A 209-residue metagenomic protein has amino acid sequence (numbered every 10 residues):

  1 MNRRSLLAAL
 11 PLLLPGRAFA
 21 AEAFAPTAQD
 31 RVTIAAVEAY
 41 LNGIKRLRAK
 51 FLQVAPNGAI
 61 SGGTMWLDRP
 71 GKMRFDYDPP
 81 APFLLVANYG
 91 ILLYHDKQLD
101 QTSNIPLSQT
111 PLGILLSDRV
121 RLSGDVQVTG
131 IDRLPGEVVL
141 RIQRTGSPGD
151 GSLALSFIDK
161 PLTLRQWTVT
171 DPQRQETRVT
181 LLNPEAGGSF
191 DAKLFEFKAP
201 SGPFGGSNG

Functional and structural regions predicted by a protein language model:
M1-L14: N-terminal secretory signal peptides and thylakoid transit peptides that target proteins across membranes
A18-A25: Boundary at the C-terminal end of the N-terminal hydrophobic targeting segment
A39-P56: A short, Trp-centered hydrophobic/proline-enriched beta-strand micro-motif
I44-R46, I60-G62, D68-P70, P80 (+5 more regions): Extracytoplasmic
F51, M73-Y77, L92-H95, L140 (+1 more regions): Short hydrophobic/aromatic-rich beta-strand segments that constitute the beta-sheet cores of beta-sandwich/beta-barrel
T64-I114, T177-R178, N183: An acidic-aromatic
K97-I142: Surface-exposed, polar helix/loop patches in the mature regions of secreted/periplasmic/lumenal proteins that form
S123-G209: Gly/Pro-enriched, hydrophobic low-complexity segments that function as extracytoplasmic propeptides/linkers
